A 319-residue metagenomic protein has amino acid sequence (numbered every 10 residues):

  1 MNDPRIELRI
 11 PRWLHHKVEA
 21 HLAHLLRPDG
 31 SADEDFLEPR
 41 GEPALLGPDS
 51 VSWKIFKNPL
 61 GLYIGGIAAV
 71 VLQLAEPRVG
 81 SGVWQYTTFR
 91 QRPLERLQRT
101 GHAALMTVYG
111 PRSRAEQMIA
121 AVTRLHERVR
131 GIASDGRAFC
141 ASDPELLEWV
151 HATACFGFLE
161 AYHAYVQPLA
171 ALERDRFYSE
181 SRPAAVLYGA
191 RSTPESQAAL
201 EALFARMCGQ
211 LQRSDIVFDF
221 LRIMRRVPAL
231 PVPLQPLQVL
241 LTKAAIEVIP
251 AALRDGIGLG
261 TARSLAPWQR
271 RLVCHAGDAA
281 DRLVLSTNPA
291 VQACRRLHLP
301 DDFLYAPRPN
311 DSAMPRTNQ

Functional and structural regions predicted by a protein language model:
M1-W149, T153-Q319: Mature, function-bearing regions of proteins
